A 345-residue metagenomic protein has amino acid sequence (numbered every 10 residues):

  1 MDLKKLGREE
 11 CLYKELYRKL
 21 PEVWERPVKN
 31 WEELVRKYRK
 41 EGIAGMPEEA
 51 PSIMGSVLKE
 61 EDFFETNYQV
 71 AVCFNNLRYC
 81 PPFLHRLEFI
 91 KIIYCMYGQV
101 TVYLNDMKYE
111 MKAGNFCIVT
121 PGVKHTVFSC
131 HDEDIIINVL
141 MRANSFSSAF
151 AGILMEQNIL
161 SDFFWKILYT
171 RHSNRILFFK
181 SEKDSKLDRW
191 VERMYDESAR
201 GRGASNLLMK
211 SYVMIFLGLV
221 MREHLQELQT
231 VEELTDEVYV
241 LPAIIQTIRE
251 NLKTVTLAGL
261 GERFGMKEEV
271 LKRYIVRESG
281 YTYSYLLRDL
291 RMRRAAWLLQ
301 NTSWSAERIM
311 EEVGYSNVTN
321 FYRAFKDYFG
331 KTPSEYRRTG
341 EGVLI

Functional and structural regions predicted by a protein language model:
D2-E25, W31, E49, G55-F63 (+2 more regions): A hydrophobic/aromatic-rich effector-binding and dimerization subdomain of bacterial HTH-type transcriptional regulators
E33-L77, P81-F83: Short, contiguous, helix-prone interaction/anchoring segments in small proteins
T66-D162: N-terminal regulatory/effector-sensing and dimerization cores that precede helix-turn-helix DNA-binding domains
I90, Y109, G203-S211, V255: Short, solvent-exposed positions on alpha-helices
F178-S181, A199-M209, G218-E250, G259 (+3 more regions): Short, Lys/Arg-enriched, Trp-marked, Pro/Gly-tolerant hinge/linker segments that flank
E250-L252, N301: Short helix-capping/hinge SLiMs at alpha-helix to coil transitions
T254-R293, W304, M310-E335: Basic/polar phosphate-binding segments, predominantly the helix-turn-helix DNA-binding elements of transcriptional
